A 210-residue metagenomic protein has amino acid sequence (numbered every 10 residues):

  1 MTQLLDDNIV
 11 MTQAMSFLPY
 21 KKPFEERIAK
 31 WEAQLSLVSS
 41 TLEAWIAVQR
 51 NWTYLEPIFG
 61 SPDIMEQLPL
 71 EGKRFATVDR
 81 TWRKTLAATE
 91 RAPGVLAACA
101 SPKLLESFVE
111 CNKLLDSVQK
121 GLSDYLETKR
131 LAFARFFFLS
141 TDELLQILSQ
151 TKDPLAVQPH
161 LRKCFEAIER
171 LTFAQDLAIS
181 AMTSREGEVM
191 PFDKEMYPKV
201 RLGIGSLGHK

Functional and structural regions predicted by a protein language model:
M1-K210: Extended amphipathic alpha-helical elements
